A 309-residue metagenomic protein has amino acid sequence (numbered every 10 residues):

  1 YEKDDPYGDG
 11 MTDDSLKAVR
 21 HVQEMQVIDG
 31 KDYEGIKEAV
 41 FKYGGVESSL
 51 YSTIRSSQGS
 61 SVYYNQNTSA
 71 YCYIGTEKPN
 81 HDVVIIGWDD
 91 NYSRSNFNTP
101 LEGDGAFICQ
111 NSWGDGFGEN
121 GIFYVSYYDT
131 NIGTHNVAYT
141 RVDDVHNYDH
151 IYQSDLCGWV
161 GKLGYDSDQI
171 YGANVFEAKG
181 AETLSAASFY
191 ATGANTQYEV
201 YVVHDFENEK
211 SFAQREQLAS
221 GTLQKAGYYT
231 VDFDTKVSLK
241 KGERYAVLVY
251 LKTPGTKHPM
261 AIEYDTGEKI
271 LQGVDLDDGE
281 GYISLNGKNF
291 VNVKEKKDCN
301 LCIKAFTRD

Functional and structural regions predicted by a protein language model:
Y1-A106, Q110, D115-G193, G221-K225 (+1 more regions): Predominantly the structural core of cysteine protease catalytic domains
G87-D89, A187, V202-F206, L251 (+1 more regions): Residue-level signal for short segments within beta-strands and strand-turn junctions of well-structured beta-sheet
Y124, I170-V175, A186-Y190, E199-Y201 (+5 more regions): Ordered hydrophobic segments in well-structured contexts
G133-V145, T230-F233, D275-I283: Short, surface-exposed secondary-structure junctions/capping segments
R141-D143, D205, K304-D309: Short beta-strand-to-coil "C-cap" segments at the C-terminal boundary of structured domains/repeats, marking
N195-L276: Aromatic- and Gly/Pro-enriched, solvent-exposed loop/edge beta-strand patches characteristic of beta-rich domains
V249-D309: Short, surface-exposed beta-strand/loop patches at domain edges that form aromatic-rich interfacial subsites
